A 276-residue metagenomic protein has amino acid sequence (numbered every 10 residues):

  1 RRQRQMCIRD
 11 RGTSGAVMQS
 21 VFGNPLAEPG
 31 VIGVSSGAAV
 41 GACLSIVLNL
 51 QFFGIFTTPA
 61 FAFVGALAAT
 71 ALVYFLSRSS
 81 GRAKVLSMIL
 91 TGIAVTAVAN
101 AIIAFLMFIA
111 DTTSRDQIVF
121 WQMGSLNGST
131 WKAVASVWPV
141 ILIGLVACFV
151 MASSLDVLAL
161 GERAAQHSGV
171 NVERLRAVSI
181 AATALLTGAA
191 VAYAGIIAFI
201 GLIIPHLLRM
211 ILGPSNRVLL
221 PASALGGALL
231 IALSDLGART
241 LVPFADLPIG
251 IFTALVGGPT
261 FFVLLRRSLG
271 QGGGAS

Functional and structural regions predicted by a protein language model:
R1-Q5, R9-S276: Alpha-helical transmembrane segments in inner-membrane proteins
